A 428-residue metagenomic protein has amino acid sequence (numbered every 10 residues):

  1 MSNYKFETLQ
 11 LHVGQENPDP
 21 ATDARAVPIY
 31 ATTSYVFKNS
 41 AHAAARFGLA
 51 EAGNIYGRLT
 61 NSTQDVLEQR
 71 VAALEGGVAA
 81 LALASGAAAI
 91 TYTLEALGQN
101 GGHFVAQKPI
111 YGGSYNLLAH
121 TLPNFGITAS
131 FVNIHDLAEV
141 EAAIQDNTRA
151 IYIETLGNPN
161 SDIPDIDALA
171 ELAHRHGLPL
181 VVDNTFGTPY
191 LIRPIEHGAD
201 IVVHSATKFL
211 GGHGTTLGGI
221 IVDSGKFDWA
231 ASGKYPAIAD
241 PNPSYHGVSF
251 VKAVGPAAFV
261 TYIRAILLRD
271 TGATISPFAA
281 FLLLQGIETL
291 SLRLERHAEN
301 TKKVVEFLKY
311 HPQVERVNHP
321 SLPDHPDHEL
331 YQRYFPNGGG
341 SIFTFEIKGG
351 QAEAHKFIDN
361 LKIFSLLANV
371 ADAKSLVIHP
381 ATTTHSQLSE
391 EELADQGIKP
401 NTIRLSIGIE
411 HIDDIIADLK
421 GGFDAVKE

Functional and structural regions predicted by a protein language model:
S2, G14, P18, A80-Y310: Conserved PLP-enzyme active-site core in the AAT-like
S2-N61, Q69-R70: N-terminal "arm"/small-domain region of PLP-dependent enzymes with the aminotransferase-like
N39-T91, G113-H120: Conserved N-terminal alpha-helix of the aminotransferase class I/II PLP-enzyme fold
V78, G101, A119, T128 (+5 more regions): PLP-dependent enzyme catalytic core of the Aspartate aminotransferase-like
I151, G219-I221, V317, F343 (+1 more regions): Well-ordered beta-strand positions enriched in small/hydrophobic/aromatic, beta-favoring residues
L156, T185-G187, L322, K348 (+1 more regions): Active-site beta-loop-alpha junctions enriched in small/polar residues
V222, T344-E346, S406-G408: Short hydrophobic/aromatic beta-strand micro-patches that form the beta-sheet surface supporting nucleotide- or nucleic
T271-T274, F278-A280, Q285, T289 (+4 more regions): Conserved small-domain helix->loop->beta segment predominantly found in fold-type I
